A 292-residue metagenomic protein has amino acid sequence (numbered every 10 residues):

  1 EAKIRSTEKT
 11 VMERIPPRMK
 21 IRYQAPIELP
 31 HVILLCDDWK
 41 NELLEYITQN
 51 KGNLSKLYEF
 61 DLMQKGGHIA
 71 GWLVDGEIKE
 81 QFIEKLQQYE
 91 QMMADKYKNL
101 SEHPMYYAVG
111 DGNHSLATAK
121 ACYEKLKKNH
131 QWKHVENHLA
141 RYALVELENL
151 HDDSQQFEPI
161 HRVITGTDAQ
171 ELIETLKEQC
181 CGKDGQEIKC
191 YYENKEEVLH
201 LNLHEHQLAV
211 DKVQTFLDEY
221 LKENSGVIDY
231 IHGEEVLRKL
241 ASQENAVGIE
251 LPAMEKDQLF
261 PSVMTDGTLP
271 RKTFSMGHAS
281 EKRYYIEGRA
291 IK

Functional and structural regions predicted by a protein language model:
E1-K292: Surface-exposed, charge/polar-rich loops and edge strands
